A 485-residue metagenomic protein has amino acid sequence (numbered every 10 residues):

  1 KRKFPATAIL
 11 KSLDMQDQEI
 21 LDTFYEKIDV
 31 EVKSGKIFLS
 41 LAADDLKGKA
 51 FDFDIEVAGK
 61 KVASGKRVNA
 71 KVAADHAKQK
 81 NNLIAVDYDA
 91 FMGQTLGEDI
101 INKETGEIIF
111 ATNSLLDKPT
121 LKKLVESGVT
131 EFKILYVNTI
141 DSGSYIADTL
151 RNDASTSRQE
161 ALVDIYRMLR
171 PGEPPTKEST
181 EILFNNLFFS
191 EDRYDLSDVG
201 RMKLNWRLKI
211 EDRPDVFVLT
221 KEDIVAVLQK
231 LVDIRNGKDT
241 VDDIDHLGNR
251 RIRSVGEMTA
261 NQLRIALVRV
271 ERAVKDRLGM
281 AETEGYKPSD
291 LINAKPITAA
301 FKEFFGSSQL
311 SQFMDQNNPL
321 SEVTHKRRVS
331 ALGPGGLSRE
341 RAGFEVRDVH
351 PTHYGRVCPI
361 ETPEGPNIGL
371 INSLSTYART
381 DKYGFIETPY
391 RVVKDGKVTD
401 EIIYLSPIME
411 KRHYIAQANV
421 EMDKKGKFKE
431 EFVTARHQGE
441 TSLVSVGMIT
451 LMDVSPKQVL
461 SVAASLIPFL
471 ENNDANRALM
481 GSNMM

Functional and structural regions predicted by a protein language model:
K1-S330, S375-M485: N-terminal non-catalytic structural scaffold regions of very large proteins
S307-L374: Conserved mixed alpha/beta core segments that line enzyme active sites in large multi-domain catalysts
